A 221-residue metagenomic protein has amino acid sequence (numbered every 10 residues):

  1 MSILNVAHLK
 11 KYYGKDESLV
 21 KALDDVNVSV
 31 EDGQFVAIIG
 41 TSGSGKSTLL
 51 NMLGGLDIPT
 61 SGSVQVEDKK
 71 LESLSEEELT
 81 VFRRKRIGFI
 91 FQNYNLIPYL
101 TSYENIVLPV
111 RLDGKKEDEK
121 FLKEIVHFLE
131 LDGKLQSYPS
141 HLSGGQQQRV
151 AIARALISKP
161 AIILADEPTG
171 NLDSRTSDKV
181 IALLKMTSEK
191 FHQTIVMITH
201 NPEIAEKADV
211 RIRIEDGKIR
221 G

Functional and structural regions predicted by a protein language model:
I3-L4, L9-I214: ABC family nucleotide-binding domain
D216-G221: Conserved switch/coupling elements of ABC/ABC-like ATPase nucleotide-binding domains
